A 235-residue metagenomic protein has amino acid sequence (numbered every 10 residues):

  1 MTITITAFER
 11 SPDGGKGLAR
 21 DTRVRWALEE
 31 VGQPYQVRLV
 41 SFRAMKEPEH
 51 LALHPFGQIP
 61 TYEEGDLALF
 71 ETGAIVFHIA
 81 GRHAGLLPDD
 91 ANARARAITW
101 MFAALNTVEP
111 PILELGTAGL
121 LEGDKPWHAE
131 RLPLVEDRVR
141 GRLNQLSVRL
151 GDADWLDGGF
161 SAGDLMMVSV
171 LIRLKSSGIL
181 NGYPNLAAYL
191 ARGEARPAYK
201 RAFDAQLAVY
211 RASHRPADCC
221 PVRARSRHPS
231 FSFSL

Functional and structural regions predicted by a protein language model:
M1-P133, C220: GST-like domain detector, emphasizing the conserved glutathione-binding G-site in the N-terminal thioredoxin-like
A7, L39, M166-S169, D204: Short beta-strand segments
A52, A195, D204: Phosphate-coordinating loops and pocket residues in cytosolic domains that bind phosphorylated ligands
A104-A195, F231-L235: GST-like fold's C-terminal all-alpha helical module
V222-A224: Acidic, Ala/Val/Gly-enriched low-complexity intrinsically disordered segments
